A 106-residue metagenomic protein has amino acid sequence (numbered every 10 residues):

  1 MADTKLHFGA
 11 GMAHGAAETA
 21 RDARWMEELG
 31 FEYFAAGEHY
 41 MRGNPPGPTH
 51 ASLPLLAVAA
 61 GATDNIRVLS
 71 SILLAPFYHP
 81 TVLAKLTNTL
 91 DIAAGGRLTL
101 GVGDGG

Functional and structural regions predicted by a protein language model:
M1-A62: N-terminal beta1-alpha1-beta2 module of alpha/beta enzyme domains
A2-H14, P76-G106: Flexible, glycine-rich active-site loops centered on histidine and acidic residues that chelate a metal or position
L29, L56, L73-L74, L98-L100: Generic leucine side-chain signal with a strong bias for well-ordered alpha-helical environments
G30, D64, A94-R97: Active-site-proximal glycine-rich helix-loop-beta segment
F34, V68, L98-L100: Hydrophobic residues within beta-strands of alpha/beta enzymes
E38, S70-I72, V102-D104: Glycine-rich, histidine-containing beta strand-loop boundary motifs that form or position
G43-G47, L73-Y78: Glycine-rich "substrate-gating" loop/helix at the edge of Rossmann-like oxidoreductase active sites
T63-S71: Conserved catalytic cysteine-centered active-site region of acyl-thioester-dependent Claisen-condensing enzymes
